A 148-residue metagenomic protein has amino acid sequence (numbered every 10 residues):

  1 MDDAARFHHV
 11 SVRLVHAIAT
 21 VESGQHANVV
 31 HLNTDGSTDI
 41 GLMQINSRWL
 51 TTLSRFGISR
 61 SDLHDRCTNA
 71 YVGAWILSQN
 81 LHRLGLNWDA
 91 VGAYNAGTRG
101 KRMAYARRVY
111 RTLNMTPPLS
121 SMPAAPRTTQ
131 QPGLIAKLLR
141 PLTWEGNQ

Functional and structural regions predicted by a protein language model:
M1-R127: Catalytic glycan-binding domains that act on GlcNAc-containing polysaccharides
P123-Q148: Intrinsically disordered, low-complexity charged/polar segments
